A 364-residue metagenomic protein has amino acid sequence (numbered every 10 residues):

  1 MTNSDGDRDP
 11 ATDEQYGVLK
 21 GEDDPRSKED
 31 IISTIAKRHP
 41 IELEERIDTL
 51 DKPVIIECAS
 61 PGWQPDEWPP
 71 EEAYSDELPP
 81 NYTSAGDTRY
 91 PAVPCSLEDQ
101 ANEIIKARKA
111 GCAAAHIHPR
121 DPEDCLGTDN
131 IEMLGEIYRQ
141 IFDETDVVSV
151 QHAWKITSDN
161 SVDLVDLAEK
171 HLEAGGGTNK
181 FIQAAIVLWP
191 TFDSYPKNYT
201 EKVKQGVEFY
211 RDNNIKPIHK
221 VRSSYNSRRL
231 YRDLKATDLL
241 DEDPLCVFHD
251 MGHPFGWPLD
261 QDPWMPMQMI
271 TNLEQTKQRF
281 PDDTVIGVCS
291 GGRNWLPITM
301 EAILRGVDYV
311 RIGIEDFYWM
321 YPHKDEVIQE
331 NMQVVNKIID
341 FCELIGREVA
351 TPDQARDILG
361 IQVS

Functional and structural regions predicted by a protein language model:
T2-D87, S364: N-terminal amphipathic alpha-helix/helix-capping segment at the start of soluble metabolic enzymes
E57-D99, W154-V162, T191-K197, P258 (+1 more regions): Active-site mouth loops of central-metabolism enzymes
S60, Q64, P94-A101, D121-Y199: Active-site beta->alpha loop and helix N-cap motifs at the rims of alpha/beta catalytic domains
T88-P91, A113-I137, M251-H253, F317-E326: Glycine-rich, proline-tolerant flexible connector loops at the mouths of alpha/beta enzymes
Q100, H118, L230, A302 (+1 more regions): Conserved, mostly hydrophobic/aromatic
C125-W154, Y210, M269-P281, M332-G346: Alpha-helix-loop-beta-strand connector modules within alpha/beta enzyme cores
N179-I314, Q329-E330, E348: Catalytic alpha/beta core domains of metabolic enzymes, predominantly
K337-S364: Mid-to-C-terminal alpha-helical segments outside catalytic/metal-binding sites
